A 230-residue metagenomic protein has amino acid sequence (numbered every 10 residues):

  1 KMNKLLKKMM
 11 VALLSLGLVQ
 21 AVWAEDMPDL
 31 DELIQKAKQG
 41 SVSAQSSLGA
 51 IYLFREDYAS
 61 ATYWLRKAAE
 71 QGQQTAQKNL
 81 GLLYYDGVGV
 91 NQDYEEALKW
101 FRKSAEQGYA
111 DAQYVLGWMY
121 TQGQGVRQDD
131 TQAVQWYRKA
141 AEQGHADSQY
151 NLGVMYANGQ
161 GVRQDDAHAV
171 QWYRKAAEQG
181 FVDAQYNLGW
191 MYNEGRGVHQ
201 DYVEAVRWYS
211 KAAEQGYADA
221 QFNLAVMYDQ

Functional and structural regions predicted by a protein language model:
M2-M10: Bacterial N-terminal signal peptides that target proteins for export
V11-V19: Bacterial N-terminal signal peptides
Q20-A24: Sec/Tat signal peptide C-region and signal peptidase I cleavage site
D26-S43: Short N-terminal segments immediately surrounding and downstream of signal-peptide cleavage
K38-S41, E70-Q73, D86-V88, D93 (+11 more regions): Short helix-capping/linker turns of helical repeat alpha-solenoids
S46-E56, N79-D86, V115-Q122, N151-N158 (+2 more regions): Hydrophobic face of amphipathic alpha-helices that form TPR/SEL1-like repeat modules and related alpha-solenoid
